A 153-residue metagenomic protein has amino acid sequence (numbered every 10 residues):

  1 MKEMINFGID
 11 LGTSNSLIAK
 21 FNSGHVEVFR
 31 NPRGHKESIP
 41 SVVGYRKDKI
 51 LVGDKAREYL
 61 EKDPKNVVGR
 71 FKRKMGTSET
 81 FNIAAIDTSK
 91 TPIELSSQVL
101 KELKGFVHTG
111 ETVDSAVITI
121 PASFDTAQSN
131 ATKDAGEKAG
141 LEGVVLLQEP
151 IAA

Functional and structural regions predicted by a protein language model:
M1-P40, Y45-A153: N-terminal phosphate-binding loop and flanking beta/alpha elements of the actin-like ATPase fold
